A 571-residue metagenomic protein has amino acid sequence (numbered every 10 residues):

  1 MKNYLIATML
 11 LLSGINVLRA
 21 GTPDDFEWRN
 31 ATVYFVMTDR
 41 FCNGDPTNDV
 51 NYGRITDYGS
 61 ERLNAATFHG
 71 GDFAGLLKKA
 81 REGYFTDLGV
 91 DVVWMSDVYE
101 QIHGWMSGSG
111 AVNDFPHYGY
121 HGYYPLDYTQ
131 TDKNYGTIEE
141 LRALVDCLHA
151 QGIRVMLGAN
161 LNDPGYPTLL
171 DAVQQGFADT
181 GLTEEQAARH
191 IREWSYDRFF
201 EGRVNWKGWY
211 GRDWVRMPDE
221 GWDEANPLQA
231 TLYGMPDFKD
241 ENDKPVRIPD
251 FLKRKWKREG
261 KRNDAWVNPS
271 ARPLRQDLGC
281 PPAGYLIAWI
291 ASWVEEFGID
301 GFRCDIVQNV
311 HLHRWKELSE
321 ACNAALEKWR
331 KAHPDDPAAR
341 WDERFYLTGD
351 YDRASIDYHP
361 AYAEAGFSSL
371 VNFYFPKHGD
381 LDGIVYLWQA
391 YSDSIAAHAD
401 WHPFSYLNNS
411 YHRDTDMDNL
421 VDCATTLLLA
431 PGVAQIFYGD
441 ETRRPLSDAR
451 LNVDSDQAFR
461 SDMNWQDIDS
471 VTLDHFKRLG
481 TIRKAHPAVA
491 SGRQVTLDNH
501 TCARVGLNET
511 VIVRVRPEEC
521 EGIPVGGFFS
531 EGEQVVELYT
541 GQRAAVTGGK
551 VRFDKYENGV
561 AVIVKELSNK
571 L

Functional and structural regions predicted by a protein language model:
Y4-S13: Sec-dependent N-terminal signal peptides
G21-R154, N162-P164, L169-A172, F238 (+3 more regions): N-terminal structural segment of carbohydrate-active enzymes
R29, V50-R54, Q101-G122, L161-R254 (+3 more regions): Aromatic- and acidic-residue-enriched segments that line the glycan-binding/catalytic groove of carbohydrate-active
R29-V33, T86-V93, H149-M156, F297-F302 (+4 more regions): Loop/turn elements at helix/coil->beta-strand transitions in domains of secreted/extracellular proteins
V36, F85, M95, Y128 (+8 more regions): Conserved, mostly hydrophobic/aromatic
G59-A74, G122-I138, G234-A283, D300-N309 (+2 more regions): The substrate-binding groove and active-site-proximal loops of carbohydrate-active enzymes, especially glycoside
D72-Y84, L278-E296, N419-A424: Short, acidic/polar
R192, R198, A288-Y406, M417 (+5 more regions): Active-site-proximal helices and loops of the catalytic beta/alpha 8
